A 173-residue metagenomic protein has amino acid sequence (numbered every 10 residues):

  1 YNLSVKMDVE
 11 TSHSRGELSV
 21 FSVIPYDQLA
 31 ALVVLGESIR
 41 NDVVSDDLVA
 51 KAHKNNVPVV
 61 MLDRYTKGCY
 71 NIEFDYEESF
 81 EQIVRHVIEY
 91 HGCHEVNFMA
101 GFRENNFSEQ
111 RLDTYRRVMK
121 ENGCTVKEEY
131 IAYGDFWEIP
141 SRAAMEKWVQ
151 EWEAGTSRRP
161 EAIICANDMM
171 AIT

Functional and structural regions predicted by a protein language model:
Y1-S12, L18-A31, S38-T173: Bacterial carbohydrate/catabolite-sensing allosteric modules
